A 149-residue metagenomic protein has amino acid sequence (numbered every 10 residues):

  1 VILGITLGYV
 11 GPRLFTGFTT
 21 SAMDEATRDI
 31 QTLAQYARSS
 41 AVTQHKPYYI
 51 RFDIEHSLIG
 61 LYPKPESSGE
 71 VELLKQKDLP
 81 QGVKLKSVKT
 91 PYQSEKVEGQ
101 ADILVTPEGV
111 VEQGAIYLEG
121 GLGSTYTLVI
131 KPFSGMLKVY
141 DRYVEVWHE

Functional and structural regions predicted by a protein language model:
I5, Y9-R28, T32, S39 (+3 more regions): N-terminal helix-rich module
